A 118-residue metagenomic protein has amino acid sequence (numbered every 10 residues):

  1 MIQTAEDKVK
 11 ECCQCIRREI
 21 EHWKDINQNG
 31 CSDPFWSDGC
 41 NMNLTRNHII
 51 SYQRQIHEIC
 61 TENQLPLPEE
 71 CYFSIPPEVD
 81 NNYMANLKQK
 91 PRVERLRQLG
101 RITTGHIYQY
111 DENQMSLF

Functional and structural regions predicted by a protein language model:
M1-Q14: Short, charged, low-complexity amphipathic alpha-helix
Q14-I107: Acidic, low-complexity, intrinsically disordered interaction modules
Y108-F118: Short acidic, low-complexity intrinsically disordered linear motifs used for protein-protein interactions
